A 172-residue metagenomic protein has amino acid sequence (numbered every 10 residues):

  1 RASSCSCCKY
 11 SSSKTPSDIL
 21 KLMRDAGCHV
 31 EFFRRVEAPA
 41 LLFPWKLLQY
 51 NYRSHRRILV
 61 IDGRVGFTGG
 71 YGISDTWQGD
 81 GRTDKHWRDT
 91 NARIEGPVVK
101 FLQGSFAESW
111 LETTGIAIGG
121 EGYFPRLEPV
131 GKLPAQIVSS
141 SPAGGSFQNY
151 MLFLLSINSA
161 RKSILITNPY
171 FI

Functional and structural regions predicted by a protein language model:
R1-I172: Charged, low-complexity intrinsically disordered terminal segments
